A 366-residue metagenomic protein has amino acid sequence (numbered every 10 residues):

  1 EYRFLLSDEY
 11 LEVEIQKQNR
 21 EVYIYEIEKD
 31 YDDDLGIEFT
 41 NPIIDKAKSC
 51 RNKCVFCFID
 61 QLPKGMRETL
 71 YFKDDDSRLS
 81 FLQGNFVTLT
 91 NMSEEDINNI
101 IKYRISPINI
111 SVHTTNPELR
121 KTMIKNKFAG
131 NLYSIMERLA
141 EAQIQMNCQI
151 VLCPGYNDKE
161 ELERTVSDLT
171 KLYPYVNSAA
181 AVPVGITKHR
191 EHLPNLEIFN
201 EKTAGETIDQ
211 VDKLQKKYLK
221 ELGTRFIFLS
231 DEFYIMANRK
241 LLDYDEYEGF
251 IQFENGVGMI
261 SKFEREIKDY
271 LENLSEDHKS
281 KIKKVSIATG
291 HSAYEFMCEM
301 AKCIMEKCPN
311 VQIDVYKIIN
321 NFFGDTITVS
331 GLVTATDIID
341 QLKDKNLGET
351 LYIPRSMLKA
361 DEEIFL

Functional and structural regions predicted by a protein language model:
E1, D8-L11, K17, E21-V22 (+3 more regions): Auxiliary Fe-S-binding modules of radical SAM enzymes
R3-L5, N99: Short secondary-structure boundary/capping segments within folded domains
L6, M66-T69, Y234: Bulky hydrophobic/aromatic packing residues
L6-E9, K48: Generic alpha-helical scaffold signal
K17-Y175, P183-L214: Conserved Radical SAM active-site core
